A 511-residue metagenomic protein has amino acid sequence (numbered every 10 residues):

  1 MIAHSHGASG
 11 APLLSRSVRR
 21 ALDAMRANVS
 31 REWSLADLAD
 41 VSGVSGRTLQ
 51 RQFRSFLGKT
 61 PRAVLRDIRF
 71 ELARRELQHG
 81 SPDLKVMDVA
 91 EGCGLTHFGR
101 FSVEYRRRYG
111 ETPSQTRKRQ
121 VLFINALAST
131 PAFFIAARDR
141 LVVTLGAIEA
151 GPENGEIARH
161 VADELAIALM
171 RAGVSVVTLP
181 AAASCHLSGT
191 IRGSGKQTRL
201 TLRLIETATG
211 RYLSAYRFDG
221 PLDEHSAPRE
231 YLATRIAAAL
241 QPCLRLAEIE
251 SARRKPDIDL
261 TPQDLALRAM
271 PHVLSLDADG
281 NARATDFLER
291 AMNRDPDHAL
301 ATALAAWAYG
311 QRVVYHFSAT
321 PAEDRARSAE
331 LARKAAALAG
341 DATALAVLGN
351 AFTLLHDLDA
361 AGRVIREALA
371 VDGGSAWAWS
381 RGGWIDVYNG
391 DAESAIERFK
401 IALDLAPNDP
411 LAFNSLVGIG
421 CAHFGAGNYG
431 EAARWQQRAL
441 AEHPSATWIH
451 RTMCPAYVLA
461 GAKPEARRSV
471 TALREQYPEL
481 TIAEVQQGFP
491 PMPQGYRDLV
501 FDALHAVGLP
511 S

Functional and structural regions predicted by a protein language model:
M1-T60, I68-A136: Alpha-helical bundle regulatory/interaction domains
I2, H79-S81, V313-R327, V485-P490: Short, flexible, glycine-rich and Lys/Arg-enriched loop motifs at helix boundaries that contact anionic partners
V18, R229-A233, A237, R497 (+1 more regions): Short, amphipathic alpha-helical "lid/cap" segments that border enzyme active or binding sites
L57-G58, L84-M87, F413, V417 (+1 more regions): Short beta-alpha connecting loops at secondary-structure transitions that line or flank enzyme active sites
A63: Short, basic-rich loop-to-helix N-cap that marks the start of a DNA-contacting helix
T130-R438, S445, H450-Y457: Acidic, proline/glycine-rich low-complexity intrinsically disordered segments
V458-T481: TPR/TPR-like (Sel1-like) alpha-helical repeat modules
I482-S511: Terminal, low-structured helical/coil segments at or just beyond the last alpha-helical repeat
